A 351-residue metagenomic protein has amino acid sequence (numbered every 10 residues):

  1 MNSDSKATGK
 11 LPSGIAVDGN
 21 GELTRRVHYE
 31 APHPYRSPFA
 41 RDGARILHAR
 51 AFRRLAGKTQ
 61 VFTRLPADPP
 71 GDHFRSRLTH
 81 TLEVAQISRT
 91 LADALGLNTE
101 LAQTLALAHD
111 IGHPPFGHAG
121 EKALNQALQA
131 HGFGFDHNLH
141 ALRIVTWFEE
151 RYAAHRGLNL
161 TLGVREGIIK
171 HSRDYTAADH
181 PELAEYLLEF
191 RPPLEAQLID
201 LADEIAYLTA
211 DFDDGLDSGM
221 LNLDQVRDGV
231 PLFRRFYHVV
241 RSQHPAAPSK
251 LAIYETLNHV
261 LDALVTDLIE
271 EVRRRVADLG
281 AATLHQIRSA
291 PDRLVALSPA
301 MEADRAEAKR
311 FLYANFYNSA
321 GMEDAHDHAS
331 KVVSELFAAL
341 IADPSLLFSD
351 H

Functional and structural regions predicted by a protein language model:
M1-L91, T99-E100, G120, G134 (+1 more regions): Histidine-centered, transition-metal-coordinating active-site segments
A94-T99, G112, G117: Alpha-helix boundary/capping segments in eukaryotic regulatory proteins
L95, A106, A177: Basic, low-complexity intrinsically disordered segments
A108, G112-H113, A206: Short active-site segment of divalent metal-dependent hydrolases/proteases that encodes the spacing between
G117-L128: A glycine- and small-aliphatic-rich helix-loop capping segment at beta-alpha/alpha-beta transitions that lines
